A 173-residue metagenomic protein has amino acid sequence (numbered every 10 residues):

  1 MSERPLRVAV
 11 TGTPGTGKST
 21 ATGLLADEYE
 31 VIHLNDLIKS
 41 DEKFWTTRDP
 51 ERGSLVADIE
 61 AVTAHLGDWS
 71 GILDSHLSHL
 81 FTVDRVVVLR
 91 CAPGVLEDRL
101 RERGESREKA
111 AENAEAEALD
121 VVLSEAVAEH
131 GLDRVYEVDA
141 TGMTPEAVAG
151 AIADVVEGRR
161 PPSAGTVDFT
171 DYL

Functional and structural regions predicted by a protein language model:
E3-R7: Pre-Walker A (Motif I) flank of P-loop NTPase domains
V10: Hydrophobic anchor at the beta1->P-loop junction of P-loop NTPases
P14: The conserved Walker
K18: Conserved lysine of the Walker
A21: Hydrophobic positions on the alpha1 helix immediately C-terminal to the Walker A/P-loop
E30-F81, S163: ATP-dependent small-molecule kinase phosphotransfer cores that center on conserved nucleotide phosphate-binding segments
T46, C91-Y136: A glycine- and Lys/Arg-enriched "phosphate-lid" helix/loop adjacent to the NTP-binding pocket of small-molecule kinases
A128-L173: NTP-dependent small-molecule kinase module
